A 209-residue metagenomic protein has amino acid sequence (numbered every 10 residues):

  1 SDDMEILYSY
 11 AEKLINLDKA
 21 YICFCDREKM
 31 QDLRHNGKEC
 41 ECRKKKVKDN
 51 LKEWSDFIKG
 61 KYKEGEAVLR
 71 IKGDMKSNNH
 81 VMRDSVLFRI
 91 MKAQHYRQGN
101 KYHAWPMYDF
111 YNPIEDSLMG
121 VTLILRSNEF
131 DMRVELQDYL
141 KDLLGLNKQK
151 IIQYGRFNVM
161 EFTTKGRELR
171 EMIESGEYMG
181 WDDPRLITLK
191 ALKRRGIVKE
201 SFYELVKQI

Functional and structural regions predicted by a protein language model:
D3, F130, W181: Charged, low-complexity surface patches
D3-I6, H103, R194, V198: Secondary-structure capping and boundary motifs in well-ordered enzyme cores
I6, Y10-L169: Active-site cores that bind ATP or allylic diphosphates and position pyrophosphate for catalysis
L14, K141, M172-I173, L192 (+1 more regions): Hydrophobic alpha-helix position signal
T164-W181, R185: Scaffold signal of the M16-like zinc-metallopeptidase fold and its non-catalytic homologs
G180-I209: Extended, domain-scale alpha-helical bundle/helix-rich regions
